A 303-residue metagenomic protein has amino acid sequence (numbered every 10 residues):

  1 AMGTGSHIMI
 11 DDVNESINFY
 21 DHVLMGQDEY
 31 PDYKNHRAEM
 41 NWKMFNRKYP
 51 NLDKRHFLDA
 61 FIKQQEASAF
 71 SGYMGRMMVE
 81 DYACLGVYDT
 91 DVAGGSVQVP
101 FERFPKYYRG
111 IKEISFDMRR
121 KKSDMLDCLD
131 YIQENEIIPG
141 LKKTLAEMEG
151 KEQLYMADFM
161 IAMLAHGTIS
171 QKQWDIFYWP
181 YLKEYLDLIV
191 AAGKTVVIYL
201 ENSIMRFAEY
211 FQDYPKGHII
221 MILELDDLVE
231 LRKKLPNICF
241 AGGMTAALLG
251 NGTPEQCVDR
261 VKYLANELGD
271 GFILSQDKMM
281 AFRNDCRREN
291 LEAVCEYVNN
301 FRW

Functional and structural regions predicted by a protein language model:
A1-W303: Catalytic cores of TIM-barrel enzymes
